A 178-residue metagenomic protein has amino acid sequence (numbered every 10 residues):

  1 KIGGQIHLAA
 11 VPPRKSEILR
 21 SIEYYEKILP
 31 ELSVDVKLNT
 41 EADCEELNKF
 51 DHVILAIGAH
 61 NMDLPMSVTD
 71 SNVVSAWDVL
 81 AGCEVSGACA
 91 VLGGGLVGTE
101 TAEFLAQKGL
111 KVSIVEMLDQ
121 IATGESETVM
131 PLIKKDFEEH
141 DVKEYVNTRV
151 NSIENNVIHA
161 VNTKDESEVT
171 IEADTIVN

Functional and structural regions predicted by a protein language model:
K1-I2, K37-E45, K49, A56-M66 (+4 more regions): Rossmann-like dinucleotide/flavin-binding elements
K1-L32, F104-T148: Rossmann-like dinucleotide-binding cores of NAD(P)H-dependent redox enzymes
E26, D51, V146, E166-E168: Compositionally biased, intrinsically disordered low-complexity regions enriched in proline and serine
L29, V68-T69: Glycine-centered helix-coil hinge/cap
V150-N151, N156: Active-site pocket-lining segment
I158-N162: SH3/SH3-like beta-barrel fold
